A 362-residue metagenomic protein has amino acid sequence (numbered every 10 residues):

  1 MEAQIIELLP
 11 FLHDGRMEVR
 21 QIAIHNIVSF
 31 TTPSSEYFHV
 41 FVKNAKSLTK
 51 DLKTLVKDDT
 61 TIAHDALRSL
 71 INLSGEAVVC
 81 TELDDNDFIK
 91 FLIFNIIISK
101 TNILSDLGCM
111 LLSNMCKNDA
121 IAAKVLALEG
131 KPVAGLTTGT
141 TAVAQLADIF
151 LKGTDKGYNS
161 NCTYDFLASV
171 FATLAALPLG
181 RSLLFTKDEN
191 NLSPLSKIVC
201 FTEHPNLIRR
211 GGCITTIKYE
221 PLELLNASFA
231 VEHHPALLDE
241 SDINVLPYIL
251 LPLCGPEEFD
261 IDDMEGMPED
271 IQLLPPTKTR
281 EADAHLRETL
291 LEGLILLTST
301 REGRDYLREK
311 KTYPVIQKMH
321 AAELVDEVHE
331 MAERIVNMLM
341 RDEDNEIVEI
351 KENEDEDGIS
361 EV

Functional and structural regions predicted by a protein language model:
M1-E7, F11-T49, D59, A63-D65 (+8 more regions): Elongated alpha-helical scaffolds that mediate protein-protein interactions in large eukaryotic proteins, primarily
E7-L9, L48-K53, F91-N95, A142-L151 (+4 more regions): Buried hydrophobic core positions in alpha-solenoid tandem helical repeats
G15-R16, D58-T60, K100-T101, N159-S160 (+3 more regions): Short inter-helical turns and helix N-cap capping residues of alpha-solenoid HEAT/ARM repeat scaffolds
I27-T32, A66-G75, G108-A120, L167-P178 (+3 more regions): Hydrophobic residues within the alpha-helices of tandem HEAT/HEAT-like
N72, G255, K278, M319-V325: Conserved blade-ending motifs and adjacent loop-strand segments that build the rim/top face of beta-propeller domains
K90-R210, P221, D242, L246: Eukaryote-skewed repeat-based solenoidal scaffolds used as protein-protein interaction platforms, primarily
T141-S160, L253-H285, V328: Acidic, Ser/Thr- and Gly/Pro-rich intrinsically disordered linkers and low-complexity segments that flank or connect
T312-V362: Eukaryotic acidic, Ser/Thr-rich intrinsically disordered low-complexity regions
